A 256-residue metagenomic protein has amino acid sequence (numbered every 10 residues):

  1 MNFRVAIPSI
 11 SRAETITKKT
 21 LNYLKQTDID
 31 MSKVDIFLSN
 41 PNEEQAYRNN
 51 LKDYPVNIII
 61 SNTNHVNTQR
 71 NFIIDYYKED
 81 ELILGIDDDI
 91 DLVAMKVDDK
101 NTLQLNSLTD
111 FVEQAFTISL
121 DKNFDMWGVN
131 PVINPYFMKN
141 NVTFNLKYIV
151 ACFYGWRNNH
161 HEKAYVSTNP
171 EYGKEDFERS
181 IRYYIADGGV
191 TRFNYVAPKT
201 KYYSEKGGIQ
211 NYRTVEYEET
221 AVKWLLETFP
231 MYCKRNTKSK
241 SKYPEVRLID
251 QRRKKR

Functional and structural regions predicted by a protein language model:
N2-A6, E178: Cell-envelope/extracellular polymer assembly enzymes that use nucleotide-activated donors
I7-D28, E43-N50: Short, well-formed alpha-helical segments that are part of the catalytic scaffolds of diverse glycosyltransferases
I10-R12, H65, D89-D91, V132-P135 (+2 more regions): Short, solvent-exposed loop/turn segments at secondary-structure junctions
R12-T20, E171-R256: C-terminal catalytic/acceptor-binding lobe
I16-K19, A46-N49, A94-V97, F137-V142 (+2 more regions): A short acidic (Asp/Glu
F37-I86, D91-Q104: Active-site-proximal specificity loops/subdomain of glycosyltransferases
L82-D87, D125-N130, V190-N194, K234-N236: A structural signal for short, well-ordered beta-strand segments and their strand-loop junctions that often border
V93-F177: Conserved catalytic core of nucleotide-sugar-dependent glycosyltransferases
